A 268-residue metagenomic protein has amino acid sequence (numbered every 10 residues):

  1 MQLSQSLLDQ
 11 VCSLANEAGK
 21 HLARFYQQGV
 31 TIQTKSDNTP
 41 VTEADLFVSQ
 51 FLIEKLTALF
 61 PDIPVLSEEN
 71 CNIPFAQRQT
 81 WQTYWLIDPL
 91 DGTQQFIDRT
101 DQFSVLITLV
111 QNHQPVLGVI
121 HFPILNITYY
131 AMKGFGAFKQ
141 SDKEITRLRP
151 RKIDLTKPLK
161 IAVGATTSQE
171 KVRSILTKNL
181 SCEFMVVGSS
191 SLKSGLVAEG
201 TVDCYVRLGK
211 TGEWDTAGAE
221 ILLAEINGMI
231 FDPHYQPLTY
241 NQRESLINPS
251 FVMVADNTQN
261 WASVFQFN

Functional and structural regions predicted by a protein language model:
M1-L90, K178, Q236: N-terminal subdomain of lithium-sensitive/metallo-dependent phosphomonoesterases centered on the IMPase/IPPase/PAP
L22, D45, L56, T93 (+6 more regions): Residue-level signal for inorganic ion chemistry
I32, T57, F75-R78, I120 (+3 more regions): Short secondary-structure boundary/capping segments
R78-F138, D142: DPxDG-like acidic metal-binding loop motif
G136-K139, K143-R147, T258-S263: Short helix-loop capping/hinge motifs at secondary-structure junctions, enriched in acidic/polar residues
K152-N268: An extended, acidic
